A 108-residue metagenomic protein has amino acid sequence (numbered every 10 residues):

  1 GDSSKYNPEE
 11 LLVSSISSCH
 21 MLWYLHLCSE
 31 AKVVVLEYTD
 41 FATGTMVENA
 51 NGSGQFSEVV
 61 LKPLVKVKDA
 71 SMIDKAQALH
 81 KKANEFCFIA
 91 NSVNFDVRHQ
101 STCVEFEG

Functional and structural regions predicted by a protein language model:
G1-S14, M21-G108: Extended beta-strand/beta-hairpin segments
